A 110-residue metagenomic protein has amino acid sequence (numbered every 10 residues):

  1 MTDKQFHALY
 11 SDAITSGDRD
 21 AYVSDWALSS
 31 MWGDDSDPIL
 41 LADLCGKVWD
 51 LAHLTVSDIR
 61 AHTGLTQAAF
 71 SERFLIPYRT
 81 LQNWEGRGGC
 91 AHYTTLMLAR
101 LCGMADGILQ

Functional and structural regions predicted by a protein language model:
M1-D50, G107: N-terminal flexible/basic segments that precede or flank functional cores
D18, G88-G89: Residue-level recognition of short, well-ordered coil/turn positions that link secondary-structure elements
G46-L65, R100-G103: Short, amphipathic alpha-helical "recognition" segments used to contact nucleic acids or chromatin
G64-Q82: Short alpha-helical DNA-recognition segment
F74, E85, C102: DNA major-groove recognition helix of helix-turn-helix
T80-N83, T95-M97: Residue-level recognition of specific faces of alpha-helices
G89-Q110: DNA major-groove recognition helix of helix-turn-helix/homeodomain DNA-binding modules
